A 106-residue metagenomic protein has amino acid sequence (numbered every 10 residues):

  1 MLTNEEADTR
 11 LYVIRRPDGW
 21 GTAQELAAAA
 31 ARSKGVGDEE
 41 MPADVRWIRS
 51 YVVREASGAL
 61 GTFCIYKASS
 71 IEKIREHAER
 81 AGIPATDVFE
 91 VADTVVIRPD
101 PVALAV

Functional and structural regions predicted by a protein language model:
M1-V53, I71, E76, V96-V106: Short S/T/G/P-rich N-terminal loop/turn motif that feeds into the first structured element of a domain
D8-L11, A59-F63: Short, surface-exposed beta-edge/turn micro-motifs
R16-D18, G61-T62, H77, A85: Functionally constrained cores in energy, signaling, and assembly domains
P42, S57-G61, I83: Short connector loops at helix/strand junctions that flank enzyme active sites, especially segments positioning acidic
W47, V52, G58, V88-V91: Generic preference for hydrophobic/aromatic residues in regular secondary structure cores
V52-E55, T62-Y66: Amphipathic, hydrophobic secondary-structure cores in small proteins
K67-P99: An amphipathic, aromatic/His-enriched active-site/gating alpha helix that lines ligand/cofactor pockets
